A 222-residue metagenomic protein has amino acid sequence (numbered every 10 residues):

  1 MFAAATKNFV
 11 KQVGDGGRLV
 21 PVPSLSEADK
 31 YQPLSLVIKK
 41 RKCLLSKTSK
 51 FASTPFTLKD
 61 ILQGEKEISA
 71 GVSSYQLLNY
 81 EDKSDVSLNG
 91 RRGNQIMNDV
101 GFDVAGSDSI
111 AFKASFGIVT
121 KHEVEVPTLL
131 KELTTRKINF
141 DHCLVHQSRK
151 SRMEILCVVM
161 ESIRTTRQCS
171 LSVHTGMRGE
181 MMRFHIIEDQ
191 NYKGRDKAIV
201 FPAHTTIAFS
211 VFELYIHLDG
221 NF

Functional and structural regions predicted by a protein language model:
F2-K83, D103-H174, N191-F222: Membrane pore-forming effector domains from diverse proteins
S87-N89, G101: Transmembrane beta-barrel architecture of outer membranes
G90-N94, T175-R183: Residues on the lipid-exposed face of transmembrane beta-strands in outer-membrane beta-barrel proteins
N98-V100, H185: Outer-envelope beta-barrel architecture signal
M153, M182-H185: Short, structured coil/loop segments at alpha-helix boundaries
I186-Q190: C-terminal catalytic or substrate-handling cores of phosphate/nucleotide- and metal-cofactor-dependent proteins acting
